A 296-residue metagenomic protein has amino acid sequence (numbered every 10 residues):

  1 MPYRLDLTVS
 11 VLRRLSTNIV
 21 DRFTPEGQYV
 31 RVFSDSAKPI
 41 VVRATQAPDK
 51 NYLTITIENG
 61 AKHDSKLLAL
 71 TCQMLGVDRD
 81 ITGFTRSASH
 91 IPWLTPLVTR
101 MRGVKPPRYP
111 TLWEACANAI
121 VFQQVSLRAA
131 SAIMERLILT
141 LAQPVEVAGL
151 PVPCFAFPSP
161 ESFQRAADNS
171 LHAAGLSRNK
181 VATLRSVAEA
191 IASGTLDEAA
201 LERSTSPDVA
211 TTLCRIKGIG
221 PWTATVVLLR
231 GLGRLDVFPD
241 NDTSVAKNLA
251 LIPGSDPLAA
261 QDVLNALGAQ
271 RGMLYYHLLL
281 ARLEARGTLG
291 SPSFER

Functional and structural regions predicted by a protein language model:
M1-R296: HhH-family (HhH-GPD) DNA N-glycosylase catalytic core used in base-excision repair
